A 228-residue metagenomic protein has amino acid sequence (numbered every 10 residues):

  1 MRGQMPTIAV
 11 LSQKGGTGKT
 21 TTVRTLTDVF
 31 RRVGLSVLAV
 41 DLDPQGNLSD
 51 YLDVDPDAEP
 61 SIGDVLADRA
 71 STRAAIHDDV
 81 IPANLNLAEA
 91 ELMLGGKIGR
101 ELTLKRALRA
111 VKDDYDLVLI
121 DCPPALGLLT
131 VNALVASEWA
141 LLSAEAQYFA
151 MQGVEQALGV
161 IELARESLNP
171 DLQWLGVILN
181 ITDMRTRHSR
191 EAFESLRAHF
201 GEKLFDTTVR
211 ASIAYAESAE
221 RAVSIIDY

Functional and structural regions predicted by a protein language model:
M1-Y228: P-loop NTP-binding core
